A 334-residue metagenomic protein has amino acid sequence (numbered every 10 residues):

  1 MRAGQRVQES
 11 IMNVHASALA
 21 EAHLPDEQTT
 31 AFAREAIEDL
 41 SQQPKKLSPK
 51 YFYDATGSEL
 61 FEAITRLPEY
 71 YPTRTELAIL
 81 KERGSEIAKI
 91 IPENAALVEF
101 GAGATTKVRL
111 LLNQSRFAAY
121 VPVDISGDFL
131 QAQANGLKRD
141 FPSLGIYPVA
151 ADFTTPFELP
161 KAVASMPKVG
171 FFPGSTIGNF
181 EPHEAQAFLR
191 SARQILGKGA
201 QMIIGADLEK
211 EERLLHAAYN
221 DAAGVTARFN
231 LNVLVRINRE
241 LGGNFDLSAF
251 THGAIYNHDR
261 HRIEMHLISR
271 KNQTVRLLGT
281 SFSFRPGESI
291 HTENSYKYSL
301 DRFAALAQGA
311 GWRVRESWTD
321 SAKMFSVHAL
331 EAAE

Functional and structural regions predicted by a protein language model:
V7, I11-Y51, S58: N-terminal auxiliary segments of SAM/dcSAM-dependent transferases
K45-D54, E59-I91: Class I SAM-dependent methyltransferase Rossmann-like catalytic core, especially the SAM/SAH-binding loop
N94-G103: Conserved class I S-adenosyl-L-methionine
A104-R116: Conserved SAM-binding loop of SAM-dependent methyltransferases across substrates and taxa, primarily the Class I
S126-G127: Conserved SAM/SAH-binding beta-strand->alpha-helix loop
Q186-K198: A short glycine-rich, Lys/Arg-flanked "PGG" loop and its adjoining helix->strand segment in the class I
I195-E209: Conserved beta-strand signature within the Rossmann-like core of class I S-adenosyl-L-methionine
L214-Y296, L300, A304-A310: Substrate-binding/catalytic lobe of Class I Rossmann-like enzymes that use SAM or dcSAM, i.e., the mid-to-C-terminal
